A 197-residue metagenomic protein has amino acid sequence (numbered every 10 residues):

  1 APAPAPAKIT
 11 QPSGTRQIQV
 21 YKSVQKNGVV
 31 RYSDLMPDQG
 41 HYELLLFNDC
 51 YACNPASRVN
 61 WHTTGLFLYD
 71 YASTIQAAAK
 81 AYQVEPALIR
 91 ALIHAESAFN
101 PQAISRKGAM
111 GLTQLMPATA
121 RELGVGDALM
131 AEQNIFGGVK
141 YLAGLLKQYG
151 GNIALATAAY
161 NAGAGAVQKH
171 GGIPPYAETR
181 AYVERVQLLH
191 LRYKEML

Functional and structural regions predicted by a protein language model:
A1-H62: An acidic, Gly/Ser/Thr/Pro-rich helix-cap/linker signature
M36, H41-L197: Catalytic glycan-binding domains that act on GlcNAc-containing polysaccharides
